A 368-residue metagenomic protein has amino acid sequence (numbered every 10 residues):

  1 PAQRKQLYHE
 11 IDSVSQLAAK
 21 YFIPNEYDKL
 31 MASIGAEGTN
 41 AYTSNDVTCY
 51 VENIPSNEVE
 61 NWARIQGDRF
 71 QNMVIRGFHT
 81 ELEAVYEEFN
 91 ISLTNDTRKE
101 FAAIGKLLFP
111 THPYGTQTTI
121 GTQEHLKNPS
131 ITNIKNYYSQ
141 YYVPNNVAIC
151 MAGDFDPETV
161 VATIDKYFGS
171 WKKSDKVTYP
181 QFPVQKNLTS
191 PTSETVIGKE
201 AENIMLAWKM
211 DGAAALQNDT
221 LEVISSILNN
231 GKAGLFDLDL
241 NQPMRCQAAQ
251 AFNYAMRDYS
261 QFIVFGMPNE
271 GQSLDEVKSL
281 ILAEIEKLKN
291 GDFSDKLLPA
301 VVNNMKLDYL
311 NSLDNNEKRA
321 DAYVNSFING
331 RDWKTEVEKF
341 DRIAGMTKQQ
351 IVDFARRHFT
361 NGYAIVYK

Functional and structural regions predicted by a protein language model:
P1-D68, K99-E124, N146-A152, E202-G212 (+2 more regions): M16 family metallopeptidases and their MPP-like homologs
T39-N40, K135-Q140, T189-V196, N253 (+1 more regions): Short, surface-exposed beta-strand/loop micro-motifs that present aromatic residues
N45-T48, H79-I91: Short, glycine/charge-rich beta-strand/loop segments that flank catalytic centers and engage negatively charged groups
D68, N218-D219: Zinc-dependent metallopeptidase catalytic helix centered on the HExxH motif and its immediate flanking segment
R69, M73-G77, N90-L93, P110-Y114 (+2 more regions): An aromatic/glycine/proline-enriched structural segment found at the starts of mature extracellular/organellar domains
I75, L82-E83, F89, T97 (+3 more regions): Non-catalytic, conformational "gating/processing" segments within enzyme and secreted inhibitor domains
P157-V161, L216, S273-D275: Extracytoplasmic/secreted cell-surface and envelope-processing proteins
